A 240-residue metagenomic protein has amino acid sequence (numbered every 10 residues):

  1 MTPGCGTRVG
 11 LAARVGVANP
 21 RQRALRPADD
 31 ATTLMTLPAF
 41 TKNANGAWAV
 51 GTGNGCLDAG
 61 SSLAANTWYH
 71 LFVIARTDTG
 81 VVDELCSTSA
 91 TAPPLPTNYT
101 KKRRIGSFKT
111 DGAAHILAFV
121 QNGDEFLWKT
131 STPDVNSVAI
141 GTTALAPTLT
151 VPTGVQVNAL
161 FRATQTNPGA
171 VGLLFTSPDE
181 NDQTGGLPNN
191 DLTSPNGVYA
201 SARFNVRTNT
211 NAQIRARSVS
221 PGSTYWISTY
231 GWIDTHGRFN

Functional and structural regions predicted by a protein language model:
M1-A90: Glycine-rich, compositionally biased intrinsically disordered regions
M1-G10, I105-G112, G123, T132: Extracellular carbohydrate-recognition regions
G10, R14-P27, T67-A75, A118-P188 (+1 more regions): Beta-rich globular "head" domains
D58-G60, L145-L149, R215-A216: Generic recognition of flexible, low-complexity loop/linker segments
V73, D78-P93, V171-S194, N211-Q213 (+1 more regions): Glycine-anchored, exposed beta-strand/edge motif detector
D83-A113: Aromatic sugar-binding interfaces of carbohydrate-active proteins
K101-I116, V157-A159, F204-S223: Noncatalytic modules at the cell exterior or secretory-pathway interfaces, chiefly beta-strand-rich lectin/adhesion
T193-N209: Beta-sandwich interaction modules
